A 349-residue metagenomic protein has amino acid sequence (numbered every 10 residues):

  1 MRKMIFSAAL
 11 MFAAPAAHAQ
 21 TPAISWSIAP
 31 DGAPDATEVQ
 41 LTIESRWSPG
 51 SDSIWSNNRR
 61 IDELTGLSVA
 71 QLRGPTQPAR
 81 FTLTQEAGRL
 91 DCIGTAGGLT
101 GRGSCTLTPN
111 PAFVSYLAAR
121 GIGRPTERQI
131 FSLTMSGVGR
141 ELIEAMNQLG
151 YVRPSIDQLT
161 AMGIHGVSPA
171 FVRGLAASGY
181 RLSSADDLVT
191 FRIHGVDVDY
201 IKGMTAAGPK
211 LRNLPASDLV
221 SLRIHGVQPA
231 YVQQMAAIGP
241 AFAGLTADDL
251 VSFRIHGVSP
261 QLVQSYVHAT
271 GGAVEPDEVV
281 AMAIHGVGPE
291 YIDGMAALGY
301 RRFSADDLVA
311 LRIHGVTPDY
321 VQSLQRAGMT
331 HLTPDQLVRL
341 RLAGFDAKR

Functional and structural regions predicted by a protein language model:
M1-M4: Positively charged n-region of N-terminal signal peptides that target proteins for export
F6-A9: Sec-dependent N-terminal signal peptides
A13-A16: N-terminal signal peptide c-region/cleavage motif recognized by signal peptidases
H18-R349: General marker for long, soluble alpha-helical cores
